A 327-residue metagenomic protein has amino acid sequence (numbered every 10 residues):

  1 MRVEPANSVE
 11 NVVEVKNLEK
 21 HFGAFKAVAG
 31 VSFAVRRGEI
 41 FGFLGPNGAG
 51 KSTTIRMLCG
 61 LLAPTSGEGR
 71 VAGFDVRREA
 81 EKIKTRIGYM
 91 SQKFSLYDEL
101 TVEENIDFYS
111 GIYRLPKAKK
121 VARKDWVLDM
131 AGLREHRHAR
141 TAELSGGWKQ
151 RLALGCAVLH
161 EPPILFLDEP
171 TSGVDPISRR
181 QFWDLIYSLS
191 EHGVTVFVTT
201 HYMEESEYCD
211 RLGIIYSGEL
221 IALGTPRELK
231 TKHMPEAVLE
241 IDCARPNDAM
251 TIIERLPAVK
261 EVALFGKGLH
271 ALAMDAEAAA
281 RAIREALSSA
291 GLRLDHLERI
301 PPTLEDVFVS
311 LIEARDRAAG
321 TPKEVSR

Functional and structural regions predicted by a protein language model:
E99, R140-L144: Conserved ABC ATPase signature
D107, G111, A118-H136: Conserved ABC ATPase "signature" region
L154: Hydrophobic anchor residue at the start of the ABC signature
E161: Conserved catalytic motifs of ABC-family nucleotide-binding domains
L165-D168: Catalytic Walker B motif of ABC-type/P-loop ATPase nucleotide-binding domains
D184-V198, M203-M274: ABC transporter nucleotide-binding domain
